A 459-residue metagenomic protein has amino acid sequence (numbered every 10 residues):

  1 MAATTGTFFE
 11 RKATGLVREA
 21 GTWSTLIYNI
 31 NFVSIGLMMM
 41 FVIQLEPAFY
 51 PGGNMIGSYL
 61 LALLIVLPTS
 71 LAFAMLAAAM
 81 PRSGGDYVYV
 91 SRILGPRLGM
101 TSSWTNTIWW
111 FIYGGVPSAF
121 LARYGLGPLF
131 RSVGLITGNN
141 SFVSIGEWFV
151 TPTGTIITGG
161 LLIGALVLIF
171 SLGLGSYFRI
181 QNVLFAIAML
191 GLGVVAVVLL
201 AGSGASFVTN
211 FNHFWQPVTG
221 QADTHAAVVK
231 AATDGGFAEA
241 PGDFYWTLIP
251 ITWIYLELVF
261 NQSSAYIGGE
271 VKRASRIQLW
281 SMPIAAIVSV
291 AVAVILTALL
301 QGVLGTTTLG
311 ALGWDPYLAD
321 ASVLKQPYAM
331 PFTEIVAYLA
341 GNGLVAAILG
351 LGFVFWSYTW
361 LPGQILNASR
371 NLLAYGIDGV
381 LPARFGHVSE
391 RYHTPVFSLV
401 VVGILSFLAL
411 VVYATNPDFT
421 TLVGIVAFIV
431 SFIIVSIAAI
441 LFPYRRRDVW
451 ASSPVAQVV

Functional and structural regions predicted by a protein language model:
M1-I56, V66-L71, V208-H225, A238: Membrane-interface "cap" regions at the ends of multi-pass membrane proteins
L16, T151-G154, V183, V388-H393 (+1 more regions): C-terminal membrane-solvent junction of multi-pass transporters and transport-like membrane proteins
A20, G154-A222, V259, S281-I287 (+3 more regions): Membrane-interface loop-to-helix entry segments
S24-M40, L71, T158-L162, V218-V303 (+1 more regions): Hydrophobic, membrane-embedded alpha-helices of multi-pass small-molecule transporters
M38-W148, P152-T155: Extracellular loop-to-transmembrane helix junctions
V88-V90, G95, G127-S132, I136-T137 (+3 more regions): TM-loop-TM module centered on a large, flexible mid-protein loop between adjacent transmembrane helices in multi-pass
T105-R123, L258-G268, G343-A383, T421-F428 (+2 more regions): Membrane-helix boundary/coupling elements in multi-pass transport proteins
R123, G127-P128, M189-A232, T297-T307 (+1 more regions): Hydrophobic alpha-helical segments and their helix-loop junctions in multi-pass secondary transporters
